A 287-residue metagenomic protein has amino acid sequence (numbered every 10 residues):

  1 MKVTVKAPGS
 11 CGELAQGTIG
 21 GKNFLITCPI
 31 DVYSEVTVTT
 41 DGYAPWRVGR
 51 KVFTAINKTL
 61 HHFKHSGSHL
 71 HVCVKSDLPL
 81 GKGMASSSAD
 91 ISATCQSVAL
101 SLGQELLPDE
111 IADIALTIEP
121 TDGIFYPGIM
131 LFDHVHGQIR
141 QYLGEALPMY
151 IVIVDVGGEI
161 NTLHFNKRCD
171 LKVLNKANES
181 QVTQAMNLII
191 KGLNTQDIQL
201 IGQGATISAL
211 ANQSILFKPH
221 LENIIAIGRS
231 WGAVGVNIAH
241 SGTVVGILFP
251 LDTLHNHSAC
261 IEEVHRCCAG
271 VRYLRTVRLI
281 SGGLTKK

Functional and structural regions predicted by a protein language model:
M1-K82, K287: ATP-binding N-lobe of GHMP and related small-molecule kinases
P8, T27-P29, Y126, I153-G157 (+1 more regions): Short beta-strand segments
V72-V74, V236, L274: Generic structural signal for residues in well-ordered beta-strands
M84-A89, N178, V236-H240: Short glycine/threonine-rich catalytic loop with a Thr-x-Gly-x-Asp
M84-P108, I124: DPxDG-like acidic metal-binding loop motif
L107-V234, L248-K287: ATP-dependent small-molecule kinase catalytic core of the GHMP/sugar-kinase superfamily and closely related
E222, A239-G246: Small/polar glycine-rich anion-binding or flexible loop at a beta-alpha turn
